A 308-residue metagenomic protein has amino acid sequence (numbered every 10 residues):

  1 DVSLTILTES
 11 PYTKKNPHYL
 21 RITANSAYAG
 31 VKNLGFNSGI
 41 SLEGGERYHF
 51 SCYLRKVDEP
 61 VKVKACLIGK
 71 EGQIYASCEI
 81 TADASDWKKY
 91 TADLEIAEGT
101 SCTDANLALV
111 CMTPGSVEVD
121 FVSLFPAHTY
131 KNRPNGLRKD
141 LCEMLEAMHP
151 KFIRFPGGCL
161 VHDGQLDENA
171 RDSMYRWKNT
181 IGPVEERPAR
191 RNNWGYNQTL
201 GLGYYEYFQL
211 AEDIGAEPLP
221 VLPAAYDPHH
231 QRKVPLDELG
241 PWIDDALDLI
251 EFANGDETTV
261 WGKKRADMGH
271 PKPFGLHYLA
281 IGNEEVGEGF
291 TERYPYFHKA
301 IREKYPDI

Functional and structural regions predicted by a protein language model:
D1-T199, E217, Q231-G240, A266 (+3 more regions): Extracellular and organelle-lumenal recognition/adhesion modules and their flexible linkers in secreted
D140-M144, G203-L210, D245, L249 (+2 more regions): A general structural detector for well-ordered alpha-helical segments in enzyme core domains, enriched
L160, A225-D227, N283-E285: Conserved radical SAM core fold
Y204, E212, D227-H230, E238: General structural signal for secondary-structure boundaries
E206-E217, K272, I301-Y305: A structural motif corresponding to the C-terminal end of an alpha-helix and its immediate exit/capping segment
D245-D248, F252-K263, D267-I308: Active-site neighborhood of glycoside hydrolase catalytic domains
